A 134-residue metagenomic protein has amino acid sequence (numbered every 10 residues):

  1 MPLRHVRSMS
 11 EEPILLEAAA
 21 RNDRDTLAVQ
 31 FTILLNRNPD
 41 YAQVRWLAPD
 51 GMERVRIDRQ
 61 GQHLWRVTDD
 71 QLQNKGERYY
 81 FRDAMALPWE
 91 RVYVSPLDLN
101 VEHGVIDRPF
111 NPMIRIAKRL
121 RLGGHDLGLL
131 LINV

Functional and structural regions predicted by a protein language model:
M1-R21, N36-D40, P96, P112-M113: Juxtamembrane extracytoplasmic/periplasmic/luminal helical "stalk" adjacent to the first N-terminal
P2-S8, N36-Q60, K75, A86-Y93: Short N-terminal helix-loop-first-beta-strand/juxtamembrane motif that initiates sensory/input modules
V6, F31-T32, Y80-R82: Short amphipathic alpha-helical segments and helix-helix/interface helices
A20, R24, R37, Q73-E77: Solvent-exposed, acidic/flexible segments
D25-T26, Y41, H125: Intrinsically disordered, Ser/Thr-rich regulatory regions of eukaryotic membrane-trafficking proteins
T26-L34: Amphipathic alpha-helical coiled-coil segments that mediate homodimerization and allosteric signal transmission
L34, V44, R115-K118: Generic short beta-strand
R56-N133: Extracytoplasmic/periplasmic ligand-binding sensor regions of membrane-associated signaling proteins
